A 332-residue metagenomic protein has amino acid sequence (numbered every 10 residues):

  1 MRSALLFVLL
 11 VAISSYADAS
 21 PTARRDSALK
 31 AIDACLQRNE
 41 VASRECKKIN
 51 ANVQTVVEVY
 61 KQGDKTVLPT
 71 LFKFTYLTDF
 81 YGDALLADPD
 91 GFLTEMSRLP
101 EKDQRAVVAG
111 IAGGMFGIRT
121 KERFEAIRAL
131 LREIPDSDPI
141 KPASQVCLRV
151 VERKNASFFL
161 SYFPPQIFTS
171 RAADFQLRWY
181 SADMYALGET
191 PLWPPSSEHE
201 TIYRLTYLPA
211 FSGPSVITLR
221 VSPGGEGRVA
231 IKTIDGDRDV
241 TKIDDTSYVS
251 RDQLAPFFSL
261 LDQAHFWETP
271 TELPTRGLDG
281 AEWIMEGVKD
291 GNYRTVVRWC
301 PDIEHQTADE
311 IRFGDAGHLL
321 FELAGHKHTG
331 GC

Functional and structural regions predicted by a protein language model:
S3-I13: Sec-dependent N-terminal signal peptides
A12, T75, G82, G110-G114 (+3 more regions): Small side chains
S15-D18: Sec/Tat signal peptide C-region and signal peptidase I cleavage site
S20, D26-S27, R44, R132 (+1 more regions): Function-determining sites in protein domains
S20-C147: Non-catalytic all-alpha helical scaffold/repeat segments
